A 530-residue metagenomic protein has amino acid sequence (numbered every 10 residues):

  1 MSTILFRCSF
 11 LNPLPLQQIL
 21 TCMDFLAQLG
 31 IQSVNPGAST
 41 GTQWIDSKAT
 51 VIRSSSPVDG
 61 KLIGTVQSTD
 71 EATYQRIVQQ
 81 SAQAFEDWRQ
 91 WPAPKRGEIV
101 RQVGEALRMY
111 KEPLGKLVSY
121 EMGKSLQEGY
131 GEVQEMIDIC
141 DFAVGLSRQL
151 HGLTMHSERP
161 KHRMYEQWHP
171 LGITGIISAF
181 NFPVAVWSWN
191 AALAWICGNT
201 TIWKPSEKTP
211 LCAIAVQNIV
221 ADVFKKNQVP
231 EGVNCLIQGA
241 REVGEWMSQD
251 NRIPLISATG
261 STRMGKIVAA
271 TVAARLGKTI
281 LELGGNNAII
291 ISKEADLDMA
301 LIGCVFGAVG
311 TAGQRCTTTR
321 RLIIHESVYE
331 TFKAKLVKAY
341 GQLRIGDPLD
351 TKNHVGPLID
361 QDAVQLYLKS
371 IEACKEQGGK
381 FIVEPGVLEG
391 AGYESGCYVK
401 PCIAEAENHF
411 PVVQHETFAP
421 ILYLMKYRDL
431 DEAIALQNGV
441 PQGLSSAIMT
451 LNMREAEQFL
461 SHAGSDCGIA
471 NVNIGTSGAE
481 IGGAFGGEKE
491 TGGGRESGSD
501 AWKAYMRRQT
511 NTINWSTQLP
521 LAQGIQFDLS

Functional and structural regions predicted by a protein language model:
S2-D59, G386: Hydrophobic face of amphipathic alpha-helices that form TPR/SEL1-like repeat modules and related alpha-solenoid
I4, D59-G64, I253, I290 (+2 more regions): Conserved C-terminal structural/oligomerization subdomain of aldehyde/semialdehyde dehydrogenase
P57, E71-Y74, A93, K111 (+5 more regions): Residues at or immediately preceding the N-termini of alpha-helices
G60, R96, V118, C140 (+9 more regions): Residue-level signal for inorganic ion chemistry
K61-H151, K161: Glycine-rich loop-to-alpha-helix module at the N-terminal edge of alpha/beta enzyme cores
L62-T69, A84-Q90, I176, I289-S292 (+5 more regions): Short, well-ordered beta-strand elements within core beta-sheets of diverse protein domains
G152-M299, Y427: Rossmann-like NAD(P) dinucleotide-binding subdomain of oxidoreductase/dehydrogenase enzymes
D222, R263-N408, L430, A435 (+3 more regions): ALDH superfamily catalytic-core signature
